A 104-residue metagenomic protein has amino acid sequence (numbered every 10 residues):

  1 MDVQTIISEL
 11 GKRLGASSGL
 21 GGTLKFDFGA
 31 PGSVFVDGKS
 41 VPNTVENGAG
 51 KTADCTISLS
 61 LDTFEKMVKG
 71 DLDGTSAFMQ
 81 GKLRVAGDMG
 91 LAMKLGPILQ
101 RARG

Functional and structural regions predicted by a protein language model:
M1-G104: Feature captures hydrophobic
